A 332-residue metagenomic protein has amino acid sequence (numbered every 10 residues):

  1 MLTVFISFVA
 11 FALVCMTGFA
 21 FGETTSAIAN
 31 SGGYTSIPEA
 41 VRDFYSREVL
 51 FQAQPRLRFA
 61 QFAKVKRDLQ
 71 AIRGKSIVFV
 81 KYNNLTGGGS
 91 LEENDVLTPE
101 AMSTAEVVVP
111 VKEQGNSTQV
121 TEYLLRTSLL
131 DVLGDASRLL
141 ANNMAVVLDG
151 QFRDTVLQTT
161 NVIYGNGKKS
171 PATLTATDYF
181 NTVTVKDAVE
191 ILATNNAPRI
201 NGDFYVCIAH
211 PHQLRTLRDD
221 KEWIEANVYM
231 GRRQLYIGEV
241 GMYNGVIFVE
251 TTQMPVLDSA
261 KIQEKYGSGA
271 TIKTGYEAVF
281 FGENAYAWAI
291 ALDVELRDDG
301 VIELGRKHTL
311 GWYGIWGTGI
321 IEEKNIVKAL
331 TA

Functional and structural regions predicted by a protein language model:
M1-S7: Feature marks short, highly hydrophobic, charge-poor N-terminal signal-anchor/signal peptide-like helices that anchor
S7-C15: Single-pass alpha-helical transmembrane signal-anchor segments in small membrane proteins across taxa
V14, G18-P110, I326: N-terminal "assembly arms/tails" that initiate or stabilize quaternary assembly in self-assembling proteins
F21-F62, L174-D187, R218-A332: Sequence/fold signature of self-assembling virion shell proteins
F79, R138, N142, C207 (+2 more regions): Hydrophobic alpha-helical segments involved in membrane association or supramolecular assembly
A101-S128: Short acidic, glycine/tyrosine-flanked loop/strand segments centered on an H-E-D-like triad
Y123-N195, K328-A332: Alpha-helical scaffold segments that mediate packing/assembly in large oligomeric complexes
E190-P211, R215-L217: Extended amphipathic alpha-helical segments with heptad-repeat/coiled-coil character used for oligomerization, fusion
